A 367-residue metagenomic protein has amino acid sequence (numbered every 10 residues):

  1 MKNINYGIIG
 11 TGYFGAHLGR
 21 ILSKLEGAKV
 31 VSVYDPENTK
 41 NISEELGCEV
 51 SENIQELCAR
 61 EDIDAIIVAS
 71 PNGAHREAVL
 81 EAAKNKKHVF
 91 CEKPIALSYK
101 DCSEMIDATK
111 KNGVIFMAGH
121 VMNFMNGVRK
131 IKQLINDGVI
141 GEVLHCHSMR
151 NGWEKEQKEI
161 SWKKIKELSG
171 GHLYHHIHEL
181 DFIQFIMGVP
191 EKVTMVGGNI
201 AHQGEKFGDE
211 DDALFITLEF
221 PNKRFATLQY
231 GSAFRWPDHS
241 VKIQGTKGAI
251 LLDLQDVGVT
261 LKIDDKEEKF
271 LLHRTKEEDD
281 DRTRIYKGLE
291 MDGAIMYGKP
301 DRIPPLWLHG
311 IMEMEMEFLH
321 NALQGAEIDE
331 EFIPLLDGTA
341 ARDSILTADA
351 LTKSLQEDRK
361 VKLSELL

Functional and structural regions predicted by a protein language model:
M1, I8, A65-S70, K130 (+2 more regions): C-terminal helix-rich "cap/oligomerization" subdomain common to oxidoreductases
M1-L46, H320: N-terminal Rossmann-like dinucleotide-binding module
L18, C48-A108: Beta-loop-alpha module in the N-terminal Rossmann-like domain of NAD(P)-dependent dehydrogenases, especially those
E52, C91, F116-A118, L252: Hydrophobic residues in well-ordered beta-strands that form the structural core
E104-V121, I140-C146: Rossmann-fold dehydrogenase core element
V121, K247-L335, T339, L367: C-terminal glycine/acidic-rich active-site capping loop/insertion
M122-G208, D358: Predominantly a Rossmann-like dinucleotide-binding segment in NAD(P)-dependent oxidoreductases
Y174, L180-E267, I311-A326, A348: Contiguous beta-strand/loop segments that form the cofactor/metal-binding neighborhood of enzyme cores
